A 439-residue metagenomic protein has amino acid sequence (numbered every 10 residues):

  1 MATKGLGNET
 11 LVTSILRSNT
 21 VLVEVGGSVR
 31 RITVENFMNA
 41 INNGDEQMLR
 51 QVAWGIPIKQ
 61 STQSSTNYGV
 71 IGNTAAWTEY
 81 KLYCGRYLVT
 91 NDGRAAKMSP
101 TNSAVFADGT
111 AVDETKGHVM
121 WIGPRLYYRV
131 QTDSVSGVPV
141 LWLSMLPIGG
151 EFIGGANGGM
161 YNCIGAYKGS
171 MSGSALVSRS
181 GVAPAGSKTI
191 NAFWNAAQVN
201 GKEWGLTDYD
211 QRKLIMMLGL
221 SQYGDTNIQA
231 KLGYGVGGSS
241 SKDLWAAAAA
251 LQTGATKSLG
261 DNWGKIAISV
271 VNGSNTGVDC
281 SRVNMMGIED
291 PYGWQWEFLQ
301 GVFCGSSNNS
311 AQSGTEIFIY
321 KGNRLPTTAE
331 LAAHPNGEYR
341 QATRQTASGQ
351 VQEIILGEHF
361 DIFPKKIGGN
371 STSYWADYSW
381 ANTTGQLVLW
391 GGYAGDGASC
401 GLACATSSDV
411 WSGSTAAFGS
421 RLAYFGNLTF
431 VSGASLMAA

Functional and structural regions predicted by a protein language model:
M1-S18, L436-A439: Short, intrinsically disordered N-terminal pre-domain segments
S18-V25, G287-E289: Short hydrophobic/aromatic-rich beta-strand motifs
V23-N43: Short, surface-exposed terminal/edge motifs of secreted or surface/virion proteins that either
V25-S28, L126-R129, K168-M171, Q211 (+2 more regions): Acidic glycine-/aspartate-rich tracts in secreted/extracellular proteins
D45-I122, Y128-V130, A439: GGW-centered surface loops in extracellular recognition modules
W54, Q211-K213, Y234-S258, N262 (+2 more regions): C-terminal, surface-exposed recognition/capping segments
T110-G117, W142-P291, Q295: Short aromatic-cysteine micro-motif
G305-G322: A short, polar/charged loop-to-alpha-helix boundary motif
